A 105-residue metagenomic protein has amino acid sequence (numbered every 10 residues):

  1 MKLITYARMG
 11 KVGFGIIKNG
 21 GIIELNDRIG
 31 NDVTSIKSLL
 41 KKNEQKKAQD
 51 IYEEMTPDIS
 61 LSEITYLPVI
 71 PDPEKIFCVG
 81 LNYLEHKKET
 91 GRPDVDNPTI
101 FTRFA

Functional and structural regions predicted by a protein language model:
M1-P98: N-terminal non-catalytic cap/leader segment that marks the start of a structured domain
T99-A105: A gly/proline- and charged-residue-enriched helix-loop-helix capping module
